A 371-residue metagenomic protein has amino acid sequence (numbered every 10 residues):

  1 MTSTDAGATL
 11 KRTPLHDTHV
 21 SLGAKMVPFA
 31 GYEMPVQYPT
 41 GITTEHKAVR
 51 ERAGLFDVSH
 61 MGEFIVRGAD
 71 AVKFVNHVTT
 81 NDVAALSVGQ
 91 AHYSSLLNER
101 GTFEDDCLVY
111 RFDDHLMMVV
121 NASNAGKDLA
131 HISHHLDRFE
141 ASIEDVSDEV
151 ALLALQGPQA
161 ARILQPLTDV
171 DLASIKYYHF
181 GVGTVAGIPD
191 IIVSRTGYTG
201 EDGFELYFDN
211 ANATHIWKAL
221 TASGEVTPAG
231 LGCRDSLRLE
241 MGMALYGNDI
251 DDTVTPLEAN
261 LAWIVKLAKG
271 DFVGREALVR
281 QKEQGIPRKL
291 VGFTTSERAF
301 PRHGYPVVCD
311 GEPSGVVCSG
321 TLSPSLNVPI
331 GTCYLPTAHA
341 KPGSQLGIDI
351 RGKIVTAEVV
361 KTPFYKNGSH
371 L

Functional and structural regions predicted by a protein language model:
M1-A30, M34-Y38, F112-L371: Conserved, structured C-terminal
M1-S94, T102-E104, L231-G232: Acidic, proline/glycine-enriched N-terminal capping motif
E45-V49, E99-D106, R138, G187-S194: Membrane-targeting and insertion segments and their boundary/processing signals
A69-F103, A160-P189: Internal amphipathic helical hairpin motif
D82-D128, H134-H135: Well-ordered mid-protein domain cores that form the structural environment of catalytic cofactors
